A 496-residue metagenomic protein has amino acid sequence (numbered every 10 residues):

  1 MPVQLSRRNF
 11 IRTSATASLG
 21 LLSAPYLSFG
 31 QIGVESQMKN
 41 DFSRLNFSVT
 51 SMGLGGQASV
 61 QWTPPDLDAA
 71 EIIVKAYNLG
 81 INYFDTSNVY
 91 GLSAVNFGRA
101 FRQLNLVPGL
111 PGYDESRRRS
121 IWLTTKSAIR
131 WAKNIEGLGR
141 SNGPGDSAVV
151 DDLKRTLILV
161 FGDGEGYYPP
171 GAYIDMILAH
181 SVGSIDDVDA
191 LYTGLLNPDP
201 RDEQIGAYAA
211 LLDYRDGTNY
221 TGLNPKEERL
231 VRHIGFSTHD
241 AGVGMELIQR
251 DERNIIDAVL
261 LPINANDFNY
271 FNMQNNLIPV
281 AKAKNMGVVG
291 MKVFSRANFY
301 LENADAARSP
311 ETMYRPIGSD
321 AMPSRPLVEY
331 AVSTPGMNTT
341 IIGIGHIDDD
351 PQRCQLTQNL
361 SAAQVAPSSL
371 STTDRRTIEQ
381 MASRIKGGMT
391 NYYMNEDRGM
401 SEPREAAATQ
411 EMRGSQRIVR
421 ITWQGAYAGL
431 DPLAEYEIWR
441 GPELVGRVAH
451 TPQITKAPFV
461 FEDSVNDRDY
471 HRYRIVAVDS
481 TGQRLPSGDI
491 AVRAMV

Functional and structural regions predicted by a protein language model:
P2-W122: N-terminal binding-site loop/beta-alpha segment at the start of enzyme catalytic domains that lines or forms
F42, E252-I255, N276-Q416, T422-A428 (+1 more regions): Structured C-terminal cap/extension of enzyme domains
F42, L54, F84, L123 (+4 more regions): Conserved, mostly hydrophobic/aromatic
G55-D66, S127, N134-A148, E311-S319: Active-site mouth loops of central-metabolism enzymes
R140-A265, K282, M286-V289: Glycine/proline-rich, positively charged, aromatic-decorated active-site loop/lid region on the catalytic face
E435-R468: Recognizes extended acidic, P/S/T-rich segments that occur within or adjacent to Ig-like beta-sandwich modules
D463-T481: Beta-strand-rich modules
S480-V496: Extracellular fibronectin type III
